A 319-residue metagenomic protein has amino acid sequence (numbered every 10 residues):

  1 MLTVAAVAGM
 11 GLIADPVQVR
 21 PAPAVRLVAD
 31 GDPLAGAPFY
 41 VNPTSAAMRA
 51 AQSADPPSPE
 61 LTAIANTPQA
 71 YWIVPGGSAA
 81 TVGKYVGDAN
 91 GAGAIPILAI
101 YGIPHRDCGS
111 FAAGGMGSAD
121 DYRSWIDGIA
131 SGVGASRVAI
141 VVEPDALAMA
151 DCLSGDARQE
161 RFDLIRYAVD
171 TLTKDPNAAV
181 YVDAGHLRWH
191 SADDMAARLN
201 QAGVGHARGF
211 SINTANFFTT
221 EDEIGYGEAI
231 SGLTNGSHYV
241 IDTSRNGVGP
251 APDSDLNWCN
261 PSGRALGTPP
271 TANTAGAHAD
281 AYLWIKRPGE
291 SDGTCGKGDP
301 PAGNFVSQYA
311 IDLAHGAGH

Functional and structural regions predicted by a protein language model:
M1-T3: N-terminal export and membrane-targeting signals
A5-G31: C-terminal region of N-terminal signal peptides and the immediate post-cleavage residues of exported proteins
G31-G132, R287-A314: N-terminal carbohydrate-binding/catalytic regions of secreted carbohydrate-active enzymes
N42-A65, G185-Q308: Surface-exposed substrate-engagement region within the catalytic domains of secreted or surface-exposed extracellular
Y71-G76, S110-A119, D151-Q159, D183-H186 (+1 more regions): Second-shell loop/turn segments in exported
G87-G91, Y101, A130-G134, V169-N177 (+2 more regions): Sec-exported extracytoplasmic/periplasmic mature domains
G93-I97, R137-V141, N177-Y181, A207-S211 (+2 more regions): Structural preference for beta-strand elements that scaffold enzyme active sites
G115-S136, P144-A178, A192-D194: Active-site cleft segment of glycoside hydrolase catalytic domains centered on the general acid/base Glu
